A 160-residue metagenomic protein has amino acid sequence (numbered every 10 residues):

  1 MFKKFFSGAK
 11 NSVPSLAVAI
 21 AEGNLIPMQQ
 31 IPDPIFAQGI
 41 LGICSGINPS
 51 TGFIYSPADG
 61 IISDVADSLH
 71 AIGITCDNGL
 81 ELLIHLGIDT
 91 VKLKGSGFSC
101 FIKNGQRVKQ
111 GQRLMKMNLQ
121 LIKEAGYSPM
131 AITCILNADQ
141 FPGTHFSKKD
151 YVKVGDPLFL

Functional and structural regions predicted by a protein language model:
M1-L160: Contiguous, well-folded functional domains in the mature portion of proteins
